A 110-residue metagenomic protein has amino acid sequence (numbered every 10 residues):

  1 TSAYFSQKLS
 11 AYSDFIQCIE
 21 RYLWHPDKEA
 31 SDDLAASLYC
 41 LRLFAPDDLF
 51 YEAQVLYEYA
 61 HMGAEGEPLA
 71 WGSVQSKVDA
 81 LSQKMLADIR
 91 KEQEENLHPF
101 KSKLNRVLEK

Functional and structural regions predicted by a protein language model:
T1-K110: Conserved non-transmembrane functional hotspots
